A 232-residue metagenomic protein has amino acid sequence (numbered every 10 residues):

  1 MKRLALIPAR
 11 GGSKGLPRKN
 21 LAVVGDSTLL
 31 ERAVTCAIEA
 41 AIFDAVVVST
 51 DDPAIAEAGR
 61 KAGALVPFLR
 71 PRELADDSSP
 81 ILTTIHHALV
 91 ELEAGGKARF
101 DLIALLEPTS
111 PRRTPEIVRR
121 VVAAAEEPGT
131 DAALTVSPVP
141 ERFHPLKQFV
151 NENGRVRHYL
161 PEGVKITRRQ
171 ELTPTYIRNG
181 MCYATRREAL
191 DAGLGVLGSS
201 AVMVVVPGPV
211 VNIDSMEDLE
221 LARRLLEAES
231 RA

Functional and structural regions predicted by a protein language model:
K2-S49: N-terminal glycine-rich phosphate-binding loop and ensuing alpha1 helix
F43, A98-F100, E127-D131: Short, high-confidence coil segments that cap the C-terminus of an alpha-helix and link into the following beta-strand
V48-T50, A184, I213: Short beta-strand scaffold positions
D51-A54, A189: Short, polar loop motifs at secondary-structure junctions
P53-L102, R113-A123: Short phosphate-binding loop-to-helix
T83, P111-S200, V204-P207: Conserved core of the sugar-phosphate nucleotidyltransferase
A104-L106: Short aromatic-hydrophobic micro-motifs that form the base-stacking/packing surface for donor nucleotide recognition
V204, V210-A232: Hydrophobic helical membrane-anchoring modules
